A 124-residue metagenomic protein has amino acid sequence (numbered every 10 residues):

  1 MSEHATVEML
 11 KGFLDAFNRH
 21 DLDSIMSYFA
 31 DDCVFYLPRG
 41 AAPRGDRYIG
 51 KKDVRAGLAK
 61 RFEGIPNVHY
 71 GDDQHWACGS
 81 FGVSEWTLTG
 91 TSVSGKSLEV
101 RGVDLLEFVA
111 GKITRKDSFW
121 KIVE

Functional and structural regions predicted by a protein language model:
M1-D31: Short, low-complexity N-terminal intrinsically disordered segments enriched in polar/charged residues
S27-Q74, C78: A solvent-exposed, acidic/Ser-Thr-rich amphipathic alpha-helical stretch
F29-A30, L88-G90, W120: Short beta-strand segments enriched in hydrophobic/aromatic residues within well-folded beta-rich domains
H69-G71, E85, L98-D104, D117: Short, surface-exposed coil-to-beta transition loops
C78-G79, A110: Residue-level signal for tight coil/turn positions that link beta-strands
G79-L88: A short hydrophobic beta-strand element
T89-E99: Short, cysteine-centered beta-strand-loop-beta hairpins and adjacent loop/turn segments enriched in charged/polar
R101-E124: Short beta-strand edge/turn micro-motifs at domain boundaries
